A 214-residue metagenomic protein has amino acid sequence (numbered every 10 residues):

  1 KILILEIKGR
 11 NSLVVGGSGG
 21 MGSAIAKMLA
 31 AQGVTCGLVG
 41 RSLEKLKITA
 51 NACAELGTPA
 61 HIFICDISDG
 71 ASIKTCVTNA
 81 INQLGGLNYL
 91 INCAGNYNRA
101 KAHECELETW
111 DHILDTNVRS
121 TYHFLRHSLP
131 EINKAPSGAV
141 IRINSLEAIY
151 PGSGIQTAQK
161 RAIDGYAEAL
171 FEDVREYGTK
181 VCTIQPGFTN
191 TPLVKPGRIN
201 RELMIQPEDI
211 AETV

Functional and structural regions predicted by a protein language model:
R10, P59, G85-L87, I132-N144 (+1 more regions): Active-site loop of short-chain dehydrogenase/reductase
S18-G19: Conserved glycine-rich cofactor-binding loop
Q32-T49: Conserved glycine-rich Rossmann-like NAD(P)H-binding loop of the short-chain dehydrogenase/reductase
L43, I64-T75, L107: The beta1-alpha1 cofactor-binding region of Rossmann-like NAD(H)/NADP(H)-dependent oxidoreductases
K101-A102, E106-L114: Substrate-binding pocket helix/loop in short-chain dehydrogenase/reductase
A139-A162, E168, E172-R175: Catalytic loop of short-chain dehydrogenase/reductase
E176-T179, T183-I184, I199-V214: C-terminal helical subdomain
